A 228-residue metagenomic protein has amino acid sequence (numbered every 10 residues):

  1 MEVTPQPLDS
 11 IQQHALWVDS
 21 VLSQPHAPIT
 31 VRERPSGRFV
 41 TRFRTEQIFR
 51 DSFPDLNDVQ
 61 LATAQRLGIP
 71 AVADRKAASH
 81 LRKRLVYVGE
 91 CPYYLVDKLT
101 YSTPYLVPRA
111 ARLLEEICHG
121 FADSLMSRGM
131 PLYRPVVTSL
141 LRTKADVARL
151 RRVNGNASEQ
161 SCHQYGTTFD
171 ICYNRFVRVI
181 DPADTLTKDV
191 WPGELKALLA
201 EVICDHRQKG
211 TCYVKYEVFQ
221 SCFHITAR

Functional and structural regions predicted by a protein language model:
M1-L67: N-terminal secretory targeting signals
H14-W17, P35, L106-L113, I117 (+2 more regions): Stable alpha-helical elements in mature extracytoplasmic
L81-M130: Active-site acidic/histidine clusters and adjacent loop/turn architecture that either coordinate catalytic ions
V96-R109, P135-V137, D181-G193, T226-A227: Second-shell loop/turn segments in exported
L113-R128, V153-N156, N174, E201-K209: Structured segments of extracytoplasmic/periplasmic soluble domains in secreted or envelope-associated proteins
E115-C118, A122, M130-R152: Extended, low-complexity, intrinsically disordered C-terminal regulatory tails of eukaryotic serine/threonine kinases
V147-H163: Active-site-adjacent substructure of cysteine-protease-like catalytic cores
S158-R228: Catalytic cores and adjacent binding grooves of peptidoglycan-active enzymes
